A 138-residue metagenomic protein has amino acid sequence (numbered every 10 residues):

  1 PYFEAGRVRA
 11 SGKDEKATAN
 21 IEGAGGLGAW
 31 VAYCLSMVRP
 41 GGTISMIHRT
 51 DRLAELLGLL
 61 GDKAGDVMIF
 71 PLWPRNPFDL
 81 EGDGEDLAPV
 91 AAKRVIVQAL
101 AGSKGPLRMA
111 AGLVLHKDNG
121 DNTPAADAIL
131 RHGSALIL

Functional and structural regions predicted by a protein language model:
P1-A29, S36-M37: Mobile active-site "lid"/loop adjacent to the S-adenosyl-L-methionine
P1-Y2, T50, S103: Short, flexible active-site-adjacent loop segments at beta-strand->alpha-helix junctions, enriched in small/polar
Y2-E4, I47, L56, N122 (+1 more regions): Broad hydrophobic/π-residue packing in well-ordered secondary structure
G6-R7, G25, G41, N76 (+3 more regions): Solvent-exposed, flexible loop/coil residues
E15-A17, A64-V67, G102, L115-D118: Short, low-complexity, polar/charged sequence segments that are solvent-exposed and flexible
N20-A24, I69-L72, P106, D121-P124: Glycine-rich loops and low-complexity Gly/Arg-rich segments that provide flexible linkers or classic glycine-based
G23-A88, A92, I96: Conserved Class I SAM-dependent methyltransferase catalytic core
L80-L138: SAM/dcSAM-binding transferase cores
